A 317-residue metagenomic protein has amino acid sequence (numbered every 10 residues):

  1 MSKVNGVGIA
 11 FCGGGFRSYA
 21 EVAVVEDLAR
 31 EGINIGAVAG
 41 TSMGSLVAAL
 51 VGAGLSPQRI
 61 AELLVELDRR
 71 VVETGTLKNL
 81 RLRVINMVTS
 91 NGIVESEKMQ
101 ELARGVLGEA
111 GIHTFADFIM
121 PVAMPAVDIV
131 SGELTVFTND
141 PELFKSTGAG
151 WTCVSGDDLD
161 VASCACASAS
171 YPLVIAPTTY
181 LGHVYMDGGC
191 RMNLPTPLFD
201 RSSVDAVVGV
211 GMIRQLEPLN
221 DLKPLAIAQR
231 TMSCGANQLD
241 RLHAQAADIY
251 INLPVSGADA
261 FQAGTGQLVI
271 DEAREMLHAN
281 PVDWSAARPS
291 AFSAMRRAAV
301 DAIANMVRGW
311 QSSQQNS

Functional and structural regions predicted by a protein language model:
M1-T41, A49-S317: Patatin-like phospholipase
